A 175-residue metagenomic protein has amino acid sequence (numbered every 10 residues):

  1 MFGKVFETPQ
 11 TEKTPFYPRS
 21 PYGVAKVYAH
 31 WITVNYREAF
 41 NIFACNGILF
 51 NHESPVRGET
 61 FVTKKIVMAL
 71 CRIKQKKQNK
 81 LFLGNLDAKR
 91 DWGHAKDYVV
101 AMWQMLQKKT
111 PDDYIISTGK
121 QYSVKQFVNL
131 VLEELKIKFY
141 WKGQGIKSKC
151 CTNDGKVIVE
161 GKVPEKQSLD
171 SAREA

Functional and structural regions predicted by a protein language model:
M1, N51-H52, A88, Q121: Short, solvent-exposed loop/turn segments at secondary-structure junctions
M1-N46, S54-R57: Catalytic helix-loop patch of NAD(P)-dependent Rossmann-fold dehydrogenases
K13, I48-N51, F82-A88: Short linear capping/connector segments at secondary-structure termini
S20, K26, V34, I48 (+3 more regions): Intrinsically disordered, low-complexity segments enriched in small/polar residues
C45-L49, T118: Phosphate-binding beta-loop-alpha motif at adenosine-nucleotide cofactor sites
R57-A175: C-terminal substrate-binding subdomain of Rossmann-fold SDR/epimerase-dehydratase oxidoreductases
